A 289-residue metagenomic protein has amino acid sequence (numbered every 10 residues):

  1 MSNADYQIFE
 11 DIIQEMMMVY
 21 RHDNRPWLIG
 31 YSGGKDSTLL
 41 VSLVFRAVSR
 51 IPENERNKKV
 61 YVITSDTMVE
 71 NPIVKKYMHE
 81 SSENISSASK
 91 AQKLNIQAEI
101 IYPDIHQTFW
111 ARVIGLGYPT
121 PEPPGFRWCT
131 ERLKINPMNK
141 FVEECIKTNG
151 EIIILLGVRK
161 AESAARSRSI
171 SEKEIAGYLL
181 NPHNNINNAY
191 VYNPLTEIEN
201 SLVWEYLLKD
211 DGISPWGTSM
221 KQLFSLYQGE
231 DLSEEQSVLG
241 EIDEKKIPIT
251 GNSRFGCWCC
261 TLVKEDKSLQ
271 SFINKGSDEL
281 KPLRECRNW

Functional and structural regions predicted by a protein language model:
M1-L28, T38-W289: Nucleotide-activated chemistry modules centered on ATP-dependent adenylation/adenylyltransferase
Y31: The Walker A (P-loop) glycine that initiates the GxxxxGKT/S ATP-binding motif of P-loop NTPases
G34: Conserved G/P- and acidic residue-centered "switch" motifs that form tight phosphate/ATP-binding loops in soluble
